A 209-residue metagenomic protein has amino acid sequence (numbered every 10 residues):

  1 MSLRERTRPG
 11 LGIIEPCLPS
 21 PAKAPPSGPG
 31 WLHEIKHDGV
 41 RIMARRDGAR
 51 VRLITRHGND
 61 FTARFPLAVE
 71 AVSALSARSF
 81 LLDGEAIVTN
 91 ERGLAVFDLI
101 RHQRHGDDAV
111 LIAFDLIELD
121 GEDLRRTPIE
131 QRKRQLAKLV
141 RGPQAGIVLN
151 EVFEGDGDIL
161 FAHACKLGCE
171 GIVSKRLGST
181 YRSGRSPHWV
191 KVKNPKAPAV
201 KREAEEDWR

Functional and structural regions predicted by a protein language model:
M1-R209: Catalytic cores of nucleic-acid ligases and guanylyltransferases
